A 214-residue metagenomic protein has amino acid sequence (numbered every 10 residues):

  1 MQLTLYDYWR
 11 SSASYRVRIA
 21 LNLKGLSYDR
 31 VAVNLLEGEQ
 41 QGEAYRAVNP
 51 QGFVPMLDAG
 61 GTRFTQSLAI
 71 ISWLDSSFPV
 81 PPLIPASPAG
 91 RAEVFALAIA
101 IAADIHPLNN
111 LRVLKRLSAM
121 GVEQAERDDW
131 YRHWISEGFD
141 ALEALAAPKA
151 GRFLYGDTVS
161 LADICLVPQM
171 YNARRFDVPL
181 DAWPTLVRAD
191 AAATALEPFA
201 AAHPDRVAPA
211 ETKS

Functional and structural regions predicted by a protein language model:
M1-E126: GST-like domain detector, emphasizing the conserved glutathione-binding G-site in the N-terminal thioredoxin-like
L3-L5, F176-D177, A201: Short, contiguous strand/loop micro-motifs
N34, L161, R206: Short, solvent-exposed turn/loop segments enriched in Gly/Ser/Thr/Pro and often Arg
R46, A92-F95, C165, V187 (+1 more regions): Generic structural signal for individual residues within well-ordered alpha-helical segments across diverse proteins
P82, G151-R152, A200: Substrate-binding/catalytic groove segments of enzymes that remodel or degrade extracellular structural polymers
I101-A195: GST-like fold's C-terminal all-alpha helical module
A182-S214: Long hydrophobic alpha-helical segments typical of transmembrane helices together with their membrane-interfacial
